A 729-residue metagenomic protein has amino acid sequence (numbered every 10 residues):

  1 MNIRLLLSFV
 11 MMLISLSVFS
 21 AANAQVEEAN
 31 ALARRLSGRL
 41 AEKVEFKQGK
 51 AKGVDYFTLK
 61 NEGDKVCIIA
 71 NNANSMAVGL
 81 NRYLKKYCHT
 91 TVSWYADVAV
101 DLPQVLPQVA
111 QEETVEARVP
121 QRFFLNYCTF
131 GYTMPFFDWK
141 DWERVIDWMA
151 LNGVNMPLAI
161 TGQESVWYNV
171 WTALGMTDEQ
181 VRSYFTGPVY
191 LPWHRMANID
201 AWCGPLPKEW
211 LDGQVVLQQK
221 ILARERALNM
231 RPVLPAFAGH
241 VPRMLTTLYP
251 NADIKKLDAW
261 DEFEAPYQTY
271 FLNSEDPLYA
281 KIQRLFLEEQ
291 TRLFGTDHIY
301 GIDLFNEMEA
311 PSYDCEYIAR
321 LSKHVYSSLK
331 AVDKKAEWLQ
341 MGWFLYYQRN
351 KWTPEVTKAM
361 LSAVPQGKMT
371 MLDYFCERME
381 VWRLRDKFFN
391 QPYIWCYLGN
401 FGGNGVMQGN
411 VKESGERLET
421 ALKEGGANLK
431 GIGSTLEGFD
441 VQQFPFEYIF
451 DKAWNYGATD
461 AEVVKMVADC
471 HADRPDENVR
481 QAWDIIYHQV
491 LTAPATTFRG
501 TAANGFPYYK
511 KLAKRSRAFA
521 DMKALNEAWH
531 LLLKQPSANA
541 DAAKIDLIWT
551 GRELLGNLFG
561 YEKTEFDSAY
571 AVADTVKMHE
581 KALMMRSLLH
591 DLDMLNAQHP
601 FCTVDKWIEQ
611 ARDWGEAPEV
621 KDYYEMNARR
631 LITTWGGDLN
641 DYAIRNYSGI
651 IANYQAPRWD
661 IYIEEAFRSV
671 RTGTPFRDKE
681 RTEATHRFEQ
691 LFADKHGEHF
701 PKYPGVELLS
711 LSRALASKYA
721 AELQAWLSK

Functional and structural regions predicted by a protein language model:
M1-Q25: Bacterial Sec-dependent N-terminal signal peptides
A22-V119: Contiguous, structured surface segment used for ligand recognition
K65-A70, G131-F136, K208, Y313: Second-shell loop/turn segments in exported
A73-G79, L84-C88, V92, M149-A159 (+2 more regions): Hydrophobic or amphipathic alpha-helical targeting/insertion segments
T91, D97-L106, L125-T129, N155-G162 (+10 more regions): Catalytic-core regions of glycoside hydrolase
V119-D138, M149: Active-site-adjacent substrate/metal-binding segments within catalytic domains of carbohydrate-active enzymes
R515-Q535, W549-S568: C-terminal substrate/ligand-recognition segments
Y647, I651-K729: Extended, compositionally biased alpha-helical segments that mediate assembly or anchoring
